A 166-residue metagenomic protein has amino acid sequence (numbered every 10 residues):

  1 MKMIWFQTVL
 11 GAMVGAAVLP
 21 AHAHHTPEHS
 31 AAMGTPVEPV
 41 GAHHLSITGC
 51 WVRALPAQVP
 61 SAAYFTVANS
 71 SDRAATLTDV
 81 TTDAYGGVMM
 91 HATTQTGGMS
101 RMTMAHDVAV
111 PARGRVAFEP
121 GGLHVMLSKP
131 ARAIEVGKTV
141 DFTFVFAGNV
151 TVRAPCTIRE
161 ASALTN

Functional and structural regions predicted by a protein language model:
M1-V9: Bacterial N-terminal signal peptides that target proteins for export
L10, V14-G15: Hydrophobic helical h-region of N-terminal Sec-dependent signal peptides in bacterial secretory/periplasmic proteins
V18-P20: N-terminal signal peptide c-region/cleavage motif recognized by signal peptidases
H24-N166: Compact, glycine-rich, soluble single-domain proteins
